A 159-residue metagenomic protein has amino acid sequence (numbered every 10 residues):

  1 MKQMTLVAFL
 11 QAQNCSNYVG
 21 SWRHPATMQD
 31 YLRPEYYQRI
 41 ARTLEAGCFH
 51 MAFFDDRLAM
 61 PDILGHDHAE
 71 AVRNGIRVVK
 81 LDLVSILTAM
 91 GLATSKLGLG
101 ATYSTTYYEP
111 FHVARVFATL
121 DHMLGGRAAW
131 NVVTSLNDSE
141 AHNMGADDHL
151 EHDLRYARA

Functional and structural regions predicted by a protein language model:
M1-A93: N-terminal beta1-alpha1-beta2 module of alpha/beta enzyme domains
M4-A8, A52-F54, L97-Y103, G126-V132: Hydrophobic faces of well-ordered beta-strands that scaffold small-molecule active sites in alpha/beta enzyme cores
V7, Q38-A41, L87-G91, G100-S104 (+1 more regions): Short, well-ordered alpha-helical packing segments
F9-D30, T105-A159: Flexible, glycine-rich active-site loops centered on histidine and acidic residues that chelate a metal or position
I40, T88-G100, S135-A146: Hydrophobic transmembrane alpha-helix bundles
G75-M90, L97-P110, D153: Aromatic/His-enriched, Gly/Pro-containing loop or helix-boundary segments that lie immediately adjacent to catalytic
